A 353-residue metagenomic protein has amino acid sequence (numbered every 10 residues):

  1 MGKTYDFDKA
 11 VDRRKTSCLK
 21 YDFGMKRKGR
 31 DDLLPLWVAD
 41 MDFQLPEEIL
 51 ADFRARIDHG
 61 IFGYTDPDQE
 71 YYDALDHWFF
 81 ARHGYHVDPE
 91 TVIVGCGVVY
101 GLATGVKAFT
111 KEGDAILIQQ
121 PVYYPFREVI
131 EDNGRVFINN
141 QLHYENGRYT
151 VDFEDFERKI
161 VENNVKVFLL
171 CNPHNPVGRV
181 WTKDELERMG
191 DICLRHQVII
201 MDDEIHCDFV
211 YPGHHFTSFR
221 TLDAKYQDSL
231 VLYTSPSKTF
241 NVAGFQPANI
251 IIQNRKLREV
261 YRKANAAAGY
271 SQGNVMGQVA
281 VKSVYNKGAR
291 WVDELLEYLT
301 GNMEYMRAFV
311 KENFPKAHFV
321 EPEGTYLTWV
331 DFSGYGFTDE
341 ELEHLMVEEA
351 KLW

Functional and structural regions predicted by a protein language model:
M1-K20, G29-D32: Conserved PLP-binding active-site segment in aminotransferase class I/II-type PLP enzymes
G2, K28-L34, A39-A55, H86-D88 (+1 more regions): PLP-dependent class I/II
A10, F62-Y64, V151, F219: Short clusters of hydrophobic/aromatic residues that line enzyme substrate/ligand-binding pockets
S17-G24, Q141-Y144: Short regulatory "switch" loops immediately downstream of catalytic or recognition motifs within protein catalytic
G24-D31, A81: Short aromatic-glycine motifs in intrinsically disordered, low-complexity regions
R56, G63-C96: Conserved N-terminal alpha-helix of the aminotransferase class I/II PLP-enzyme fold
